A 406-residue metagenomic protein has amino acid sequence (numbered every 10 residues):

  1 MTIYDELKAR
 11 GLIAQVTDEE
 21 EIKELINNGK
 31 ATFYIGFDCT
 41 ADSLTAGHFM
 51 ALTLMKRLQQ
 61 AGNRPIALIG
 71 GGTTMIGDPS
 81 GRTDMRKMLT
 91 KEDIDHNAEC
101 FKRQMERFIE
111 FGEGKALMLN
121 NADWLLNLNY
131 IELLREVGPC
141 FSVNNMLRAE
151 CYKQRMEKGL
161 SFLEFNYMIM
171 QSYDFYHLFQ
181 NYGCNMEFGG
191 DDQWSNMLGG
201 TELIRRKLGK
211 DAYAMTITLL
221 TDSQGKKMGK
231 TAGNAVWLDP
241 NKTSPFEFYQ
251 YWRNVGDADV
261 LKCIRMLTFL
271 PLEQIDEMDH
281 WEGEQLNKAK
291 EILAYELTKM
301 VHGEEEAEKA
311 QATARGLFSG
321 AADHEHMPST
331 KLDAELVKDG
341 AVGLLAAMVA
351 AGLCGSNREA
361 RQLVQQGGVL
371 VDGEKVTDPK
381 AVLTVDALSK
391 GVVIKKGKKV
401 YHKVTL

Functional and structural regions predicted by a protein language model:
M1-Q193, L198-T201, L208-Y213, K226 (+1 more regions): NTP-dependent nucleotidyl-transfer catalytic core
I204-L406: Conserved nucleotide- and phosphate/pyrophosphate-binding catalytic cores in adenylate/nucleotidyl-handling enzymes
